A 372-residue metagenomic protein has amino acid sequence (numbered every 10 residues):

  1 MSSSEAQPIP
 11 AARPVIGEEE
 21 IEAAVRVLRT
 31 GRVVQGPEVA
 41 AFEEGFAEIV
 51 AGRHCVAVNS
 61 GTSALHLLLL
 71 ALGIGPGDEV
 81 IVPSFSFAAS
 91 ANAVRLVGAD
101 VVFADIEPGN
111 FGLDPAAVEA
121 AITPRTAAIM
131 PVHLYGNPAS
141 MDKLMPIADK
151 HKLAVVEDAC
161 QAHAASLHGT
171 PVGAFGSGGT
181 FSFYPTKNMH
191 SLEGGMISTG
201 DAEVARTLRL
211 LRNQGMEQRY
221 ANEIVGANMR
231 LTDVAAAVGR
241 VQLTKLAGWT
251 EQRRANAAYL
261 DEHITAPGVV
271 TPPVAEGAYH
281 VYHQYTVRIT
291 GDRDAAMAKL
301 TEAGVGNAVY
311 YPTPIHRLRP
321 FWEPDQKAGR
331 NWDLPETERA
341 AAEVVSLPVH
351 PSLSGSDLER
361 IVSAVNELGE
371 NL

Functional and structural regions predicted by a protein language model:
M1-R32, P37: N-terminal "arm"/small-domain region of PLP-dependent enzymes with the aminotransferase-like
R32-E79, N92-V97, F103-D105, T170: Phosphate-binding glycine-rich loop
A40-E44, I49-C55, A116, A128-V132 (+5 more regions): PLP-dependent aminotransferase class I/II
V56, I81, V102, A154-V156 (+3 more regions): Structural detector of well-ordered beta-strand residues that form the stable sheet scaffold of enzyme domains
A64, S86, P348: Conserved SAM-binding loop
L70-A159, S166: PLP-dependent aminotransferase-like
E157-H190, Q218-E223: Conserved active-site segment immediately N-terminal to the catalytic lysine that forms the internal aldimine
F181-S182, G195-D201, R240: Short beta-strand-to-turn element immediately C-terminal to the catalytic PLP-Schiff-base lysine in fold type I
